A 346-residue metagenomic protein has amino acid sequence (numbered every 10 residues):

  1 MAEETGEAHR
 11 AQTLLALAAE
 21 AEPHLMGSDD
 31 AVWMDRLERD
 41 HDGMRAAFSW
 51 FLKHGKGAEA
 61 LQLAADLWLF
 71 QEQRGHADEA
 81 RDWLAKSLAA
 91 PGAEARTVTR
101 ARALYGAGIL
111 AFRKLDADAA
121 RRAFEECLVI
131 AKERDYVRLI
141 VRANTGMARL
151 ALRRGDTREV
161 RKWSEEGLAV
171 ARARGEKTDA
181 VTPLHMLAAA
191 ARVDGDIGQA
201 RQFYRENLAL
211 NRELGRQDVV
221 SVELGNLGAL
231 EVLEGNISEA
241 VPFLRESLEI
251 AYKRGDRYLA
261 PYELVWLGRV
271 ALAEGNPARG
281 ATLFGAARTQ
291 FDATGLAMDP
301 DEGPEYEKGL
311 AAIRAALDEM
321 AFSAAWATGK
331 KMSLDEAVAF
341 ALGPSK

Functional and structural regions predicted by a protein language model:
M1-A8, Q12, K53-W68, E133 (+3 more regions): C-terminal boundary/linker of central alpha/beta nucleotide-binding cores
E4-G27, F48, A65, L88 (+3 more regions): Short acidic-capped amphipathic helix/loop micro-motif used as an active-site/signal-coupling element
L14, M44-A47, L67, A80 (+10 more regions): Tetratricopeptide repeat
L17, A21, D30-G106, V141: Short, well-ordered secondary-structure microsegments that present a prominent hydrophobic/aromatic side chain
H24, L61-R74, T99-D116, L139-D156 (+7 more regions): Tandem amphipathic alpha-helical repeat scaffolds
K53-G55, A93-R96, V129-Y136, R153-R154 (+6 more regions): Short coil/turn linkers that connect adjacent helices within long alpha-helical scaffolds, especially alpha-solenoid
A278-K346: C-terminal non-catalytic interaction modules
